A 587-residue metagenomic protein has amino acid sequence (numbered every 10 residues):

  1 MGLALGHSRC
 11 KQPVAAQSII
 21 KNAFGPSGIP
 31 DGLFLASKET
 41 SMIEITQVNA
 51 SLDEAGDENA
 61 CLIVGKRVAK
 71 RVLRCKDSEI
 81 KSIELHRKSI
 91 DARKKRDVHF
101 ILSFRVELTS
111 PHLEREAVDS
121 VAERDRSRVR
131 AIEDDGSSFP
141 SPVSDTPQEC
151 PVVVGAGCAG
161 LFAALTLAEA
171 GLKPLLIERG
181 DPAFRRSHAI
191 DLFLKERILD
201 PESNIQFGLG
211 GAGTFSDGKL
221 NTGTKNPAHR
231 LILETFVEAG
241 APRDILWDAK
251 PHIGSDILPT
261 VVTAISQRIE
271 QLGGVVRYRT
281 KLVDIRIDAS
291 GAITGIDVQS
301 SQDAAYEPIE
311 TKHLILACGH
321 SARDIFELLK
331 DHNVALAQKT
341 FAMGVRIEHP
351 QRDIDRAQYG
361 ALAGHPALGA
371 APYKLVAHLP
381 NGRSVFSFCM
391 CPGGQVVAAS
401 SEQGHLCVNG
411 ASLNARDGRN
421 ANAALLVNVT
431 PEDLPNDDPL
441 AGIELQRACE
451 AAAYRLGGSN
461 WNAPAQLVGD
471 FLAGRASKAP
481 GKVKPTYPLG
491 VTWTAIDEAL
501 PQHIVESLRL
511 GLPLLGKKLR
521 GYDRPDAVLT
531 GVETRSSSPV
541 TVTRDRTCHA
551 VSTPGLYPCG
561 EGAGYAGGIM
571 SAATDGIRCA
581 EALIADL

Functional and structural regions predicted by a protein language model:
A4, A15-A16: Short linear motifs in low-complexity or flexible loops
S18-I19, G28, M42: Generic short N-terminal amphipathic or hydrophobic helices
A23-D31: Intrinsically disordered, low-complexity segments enriched in serine/proline and basic residues
D31-S41: Short, Lys/Arg-enriched N-terminal segments with co-localized hydrophobic residues within the first ~10-30 amino acids
S41-F100, F104-A239, R243-L587: Residues forming the flavin
